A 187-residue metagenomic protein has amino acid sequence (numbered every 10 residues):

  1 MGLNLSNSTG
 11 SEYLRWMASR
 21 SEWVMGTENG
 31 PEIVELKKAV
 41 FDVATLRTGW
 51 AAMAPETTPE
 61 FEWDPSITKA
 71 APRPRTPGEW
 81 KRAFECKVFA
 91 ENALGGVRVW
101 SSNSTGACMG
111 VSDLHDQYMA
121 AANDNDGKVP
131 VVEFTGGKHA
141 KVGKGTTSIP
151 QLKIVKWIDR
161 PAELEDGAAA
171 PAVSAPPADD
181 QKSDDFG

Functional and structural regions predicted by a protein language model:
M1-G96, G143-I149, K153-D166: OB-fold ssDNA-binding interfaces and closely related basic DNA-contact patches used across DNA replication/repair
L3, P176-G187: Extended acidic low-complexity intrinsically disordered regions
M53, W63, K128, A169 (+1 more regions): Selective for proline/serine-rich intrinsically disordered segments in cytosolic/nuclear regulatory regions
K81-M119: Short acidic, glycine/tyrosine-flanked loop/strand segments centered on an H-E-D-like triad
D113-E133: Short nucleic-acid-contacting surface segments enriched for D/E, G, S/T with interspersed K/R
G136: Residues immediately flanking
H139: Catalytic phosphate/metal-binding cores of nucleic-acid and nucleotide-processing enzymes, i.e., regions that mediate
P161-Q181: Intrinsic-disorder/low-complexity linker and hinge segments
